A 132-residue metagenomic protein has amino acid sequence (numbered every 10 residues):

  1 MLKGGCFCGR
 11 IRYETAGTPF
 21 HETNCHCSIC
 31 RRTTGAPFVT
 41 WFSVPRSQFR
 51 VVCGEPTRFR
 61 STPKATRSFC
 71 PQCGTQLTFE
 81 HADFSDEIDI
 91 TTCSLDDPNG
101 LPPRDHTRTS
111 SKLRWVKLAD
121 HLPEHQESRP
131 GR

Functional and structural regions predicted by a protein language model:
M1-R132: A short Gly-Trp-Pro
